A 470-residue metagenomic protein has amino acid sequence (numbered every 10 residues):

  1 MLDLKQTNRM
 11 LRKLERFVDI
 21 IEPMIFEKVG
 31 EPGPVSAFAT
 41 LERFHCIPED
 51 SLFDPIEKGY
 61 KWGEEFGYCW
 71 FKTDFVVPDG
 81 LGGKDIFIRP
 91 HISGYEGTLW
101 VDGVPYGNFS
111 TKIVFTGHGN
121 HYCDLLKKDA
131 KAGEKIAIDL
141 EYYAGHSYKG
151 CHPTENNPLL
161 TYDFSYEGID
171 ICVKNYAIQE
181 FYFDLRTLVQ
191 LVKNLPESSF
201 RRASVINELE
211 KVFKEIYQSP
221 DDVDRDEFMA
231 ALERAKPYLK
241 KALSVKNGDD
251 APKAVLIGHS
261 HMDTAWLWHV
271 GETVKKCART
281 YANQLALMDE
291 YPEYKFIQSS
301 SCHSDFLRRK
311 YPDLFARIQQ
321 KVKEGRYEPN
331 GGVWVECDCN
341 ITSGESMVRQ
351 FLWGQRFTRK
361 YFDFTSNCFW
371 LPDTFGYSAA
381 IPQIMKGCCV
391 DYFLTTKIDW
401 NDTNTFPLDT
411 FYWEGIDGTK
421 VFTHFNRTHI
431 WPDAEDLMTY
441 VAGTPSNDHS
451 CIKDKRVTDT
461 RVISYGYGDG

Functional and structural regions predicted by a protein language model:
L2-I47, I92-E96, Y106, K128-G470: Catalytic-domain carbohydrate-binding cleft regions of carbohydrate-active enzymes
I47-E49, F53, E57, G94 (+1 more regions): Solvent-exposed beta-strand/loop surfaces of large extracellular or lumenal domains
L52-E57, F71, G80, R234-K240: Short linear interaction motifs
F53-G59, F393-T396: Short Pro/Gly-enriched beta-strand edge/turn motifs at strand-loop
K61-D79: Short beta-strands within extracellular/lumenal beta-sheet-rich domains
E64-F66, L81, D129-G133: Surface-exposed coil/turn segments at beta-strand junctions on protein surfaces, enriched
Y68-D74, D85-F87, K135-A137: Intrinsic-disorder/low-complexity, polar/charged segments enriched in Ser/Thr/Lys/Arg/Asp/Glu/Gln
F75, G82-Y95: A short beta-strand element within beta-rich, extracytoplasmic domains of secreted/secretory-pathway proteins
